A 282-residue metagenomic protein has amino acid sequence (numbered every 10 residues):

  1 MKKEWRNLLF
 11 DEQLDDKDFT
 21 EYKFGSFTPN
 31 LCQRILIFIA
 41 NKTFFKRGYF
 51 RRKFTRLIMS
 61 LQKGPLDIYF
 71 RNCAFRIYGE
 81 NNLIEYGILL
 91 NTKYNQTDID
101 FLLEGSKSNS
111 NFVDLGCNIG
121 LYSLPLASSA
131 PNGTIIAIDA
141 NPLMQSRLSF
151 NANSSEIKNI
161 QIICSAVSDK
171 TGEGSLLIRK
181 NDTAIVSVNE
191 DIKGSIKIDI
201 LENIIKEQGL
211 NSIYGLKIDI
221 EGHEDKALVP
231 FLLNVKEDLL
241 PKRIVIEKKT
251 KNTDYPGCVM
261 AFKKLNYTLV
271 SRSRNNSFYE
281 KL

Functional and structural regions predicted by a protein language model:
M1-N141, S146-N151, S155, K206-Q208 (+2 more regions): S-adenosyl-L-methionine
E4-W5, Y22, N132-I136, I200-L282: Conserved acidic-Pro-Pro-aromatic motif
S60-Q62, E190-I192, K263: Residues that act as N-cap/strand-start positions at coil-to-secondary-structure junctions
P65-Y69, C117, E173-L177, S195-K197 (+3 more regions): Ser/Thr- (and often Asn-) enriched beta-sheet segments in non-cytosolic proteins
R71-I99, K158, I163-L210: Glycine-rich adenosyl-binding loop in Rossmann-like folds that engage adenosine-containing cofactors
Y94, A140, K193-K197, H223 (+1 more regions): Soluble or luminal CAZymes and related metallo-dependent hydrolases
C117-I119, P142, D169, I220-E224 (+1 more regions): Short, glycine/acidic-enriched loop or turn micro-motifs at the edges of active sites
L126, L148, L176, A227-F231: Hydrophobic packing residues within well-ordered alpha-helices of enzyme cores
